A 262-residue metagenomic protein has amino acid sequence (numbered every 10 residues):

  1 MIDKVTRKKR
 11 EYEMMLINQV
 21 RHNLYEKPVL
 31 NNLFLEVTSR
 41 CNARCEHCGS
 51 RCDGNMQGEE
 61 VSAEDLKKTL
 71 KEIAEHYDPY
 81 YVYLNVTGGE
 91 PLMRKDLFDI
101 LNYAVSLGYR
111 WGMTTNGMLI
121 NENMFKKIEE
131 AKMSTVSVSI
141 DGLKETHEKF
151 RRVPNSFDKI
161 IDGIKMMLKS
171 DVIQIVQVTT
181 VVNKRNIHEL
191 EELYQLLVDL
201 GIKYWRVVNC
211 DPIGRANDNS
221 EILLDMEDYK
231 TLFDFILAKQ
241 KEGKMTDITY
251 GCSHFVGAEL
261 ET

Functional and structural regions predicted by a protein language model:
I2-T135, L224-D228: Conserved alpha-helical substructure of the radical SAM core
K4, Q57, E130-D141, T146-T262: Radical SAM enzyme [4Fe-4S]-AdoMet core and its adjacent flexible, acidic and glycine-rich loops/tails across
